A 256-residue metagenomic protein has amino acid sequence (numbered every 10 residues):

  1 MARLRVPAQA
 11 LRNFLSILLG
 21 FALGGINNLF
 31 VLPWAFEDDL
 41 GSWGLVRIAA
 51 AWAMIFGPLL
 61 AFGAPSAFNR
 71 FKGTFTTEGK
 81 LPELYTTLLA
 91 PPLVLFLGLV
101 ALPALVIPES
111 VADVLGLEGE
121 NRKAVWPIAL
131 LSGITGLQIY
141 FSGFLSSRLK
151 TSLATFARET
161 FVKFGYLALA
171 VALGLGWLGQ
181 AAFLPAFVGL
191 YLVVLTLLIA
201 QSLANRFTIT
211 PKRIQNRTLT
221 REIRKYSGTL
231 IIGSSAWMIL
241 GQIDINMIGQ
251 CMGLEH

Functional and structural regions predicted by a protein language model:
M1-P7, E120, W177-F187, T196-G241 (+1 more regions): Interhelical loop/hinge segments that connect adjacent transmembrane helices in multipass membrane
L4-S66, L97-V100, A104, G228-L254: Signature of the first transmembrane helix
P7, I134-R158: Membrane-interface junctions at transmembrane-helix termini in multi-pass inner-membrane proteins
P7-L11, R47, G79-V94, R224-S227: Interfacial transmembrane-helix starts/ends
L18, G25, T86-L115, V171-L175 (+1 more regions): Alpha-helical transmembrane segments of multi-pass membrane transport and lipid-handling proteins
L32-G44, R148-S152, F164-T196, H256: Membrane-interface helix-loop junctions in multi-pass transport and translocation proteins
I55, D113-F141, V188, L192-V193: Alpha-helical transmembrane segments of multi-pass membrane proteins
A61-T77, S147: Helix-loop junctions and terminal segments of transmembrane helices in multi-pass membrane transport/translocation
